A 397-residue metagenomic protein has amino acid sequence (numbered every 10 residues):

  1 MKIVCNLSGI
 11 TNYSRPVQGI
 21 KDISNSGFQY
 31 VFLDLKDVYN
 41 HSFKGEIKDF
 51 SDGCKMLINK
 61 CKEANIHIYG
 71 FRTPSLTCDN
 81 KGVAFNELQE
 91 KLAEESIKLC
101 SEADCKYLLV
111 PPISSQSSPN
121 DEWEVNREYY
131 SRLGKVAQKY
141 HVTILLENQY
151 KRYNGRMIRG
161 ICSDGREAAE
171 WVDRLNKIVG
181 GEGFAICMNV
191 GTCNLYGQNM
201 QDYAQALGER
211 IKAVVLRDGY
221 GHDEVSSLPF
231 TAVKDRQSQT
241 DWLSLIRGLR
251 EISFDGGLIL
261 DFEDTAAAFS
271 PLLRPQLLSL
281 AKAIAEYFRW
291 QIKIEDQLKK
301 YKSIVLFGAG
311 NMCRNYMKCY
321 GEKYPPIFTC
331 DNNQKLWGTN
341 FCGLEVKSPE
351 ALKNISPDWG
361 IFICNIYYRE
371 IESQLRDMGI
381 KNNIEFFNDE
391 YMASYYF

Functional and structural regions predicted by a protein language model:
M1-K106, S131, Q138-K139, G181-A185 (+2 more regions): N-terminal pre-domain/capping segments
M1-V4, Y13-G27, K62, E90 (+4 more regions): Histidine-acidic metal/acid-base catalytic patches
N6-I10, K36-V38, T73-L76, I113-S115 (+4 more regions): Active-site beta-loop-alpha junctions enriched in small/polar residues
Q29, H67, K106-Y107, K212 (+3 more regions): Short acidic/polar active-site loop segments enriched in Thr and Asp
F32, G70, L109, L145 (+2 more regions): Conserved beta-strand positions in the central sheet of alpha/beta enzyme cores
V38-D49, P74-K91, P112-E124, R152 (+2 more regions): Surface-exposed, active-site-proximal loop segments in enzymatic domains
K62-E63, C78-A185, L195, L278-S279 (+1 more regions): Active-site acidic/histidine proton-transfer and metal-coordination neighborhood in alpha/beta enzyme cores
L277, A281-F397: Hydrophobic, well-ordered beta-alpha structural blocks that scaffold small-molecule cofactor pockets
